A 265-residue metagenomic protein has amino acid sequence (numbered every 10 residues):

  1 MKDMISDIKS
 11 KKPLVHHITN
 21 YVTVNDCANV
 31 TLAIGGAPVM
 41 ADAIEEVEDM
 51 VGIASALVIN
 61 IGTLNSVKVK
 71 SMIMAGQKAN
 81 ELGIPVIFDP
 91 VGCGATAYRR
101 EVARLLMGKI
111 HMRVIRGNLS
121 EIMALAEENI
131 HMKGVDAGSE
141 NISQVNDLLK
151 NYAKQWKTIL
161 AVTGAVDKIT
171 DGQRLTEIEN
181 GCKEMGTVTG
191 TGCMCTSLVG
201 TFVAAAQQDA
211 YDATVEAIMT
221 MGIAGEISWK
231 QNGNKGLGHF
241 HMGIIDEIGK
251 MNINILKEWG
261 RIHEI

Functional and structural regions predicted by a protein language model:
M1-M40: Glycine-rich phosphate/adenosyl-contacting loop at the front of the ribokinase-like
V30, I34-G83, F88: Active-site cofactor/substrate anionic-group-binding motifs, chiefly glycine- and Lys/Arg-rich phosphate-binding loops
K68-G117: Glycine/small-residue-rich loop that forms an oxyanion/phosphate-binding "nest" at active or ligand-binding sites
R100-L175: Conserved phosphate/ATP/ADP-binding segment of small-molecule kinases
A124, T189-M219: Short, small-residue alpha-helix embedded
L148-A153, A210-G225, I244: Short, well-structured alpha-helical segments that form the helix of a local strand-helix-strand
I178-T189: Short pre-catalytic strand/loop immediately N-terminal to key active-site residues, enriched for Gly-Thr
I223-I265: Charged C-terminal helix
